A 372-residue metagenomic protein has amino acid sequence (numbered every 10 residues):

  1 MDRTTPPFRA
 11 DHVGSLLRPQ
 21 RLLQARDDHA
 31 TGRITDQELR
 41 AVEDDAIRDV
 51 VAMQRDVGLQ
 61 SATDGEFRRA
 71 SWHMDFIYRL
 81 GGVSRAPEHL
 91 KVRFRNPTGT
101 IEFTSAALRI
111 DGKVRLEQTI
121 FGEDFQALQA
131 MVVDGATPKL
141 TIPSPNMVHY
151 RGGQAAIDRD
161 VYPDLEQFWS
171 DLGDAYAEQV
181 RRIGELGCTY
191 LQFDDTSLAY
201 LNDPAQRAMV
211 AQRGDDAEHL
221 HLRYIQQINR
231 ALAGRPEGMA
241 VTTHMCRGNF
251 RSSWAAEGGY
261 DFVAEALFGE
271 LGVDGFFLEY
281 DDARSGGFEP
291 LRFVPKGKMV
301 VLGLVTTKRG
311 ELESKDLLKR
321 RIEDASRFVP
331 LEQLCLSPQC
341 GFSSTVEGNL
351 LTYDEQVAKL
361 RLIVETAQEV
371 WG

Functional and structural regions predicted by a protein language model:
M1-G372: Domain-level signal for soluble alpha/beta catalytic cores
